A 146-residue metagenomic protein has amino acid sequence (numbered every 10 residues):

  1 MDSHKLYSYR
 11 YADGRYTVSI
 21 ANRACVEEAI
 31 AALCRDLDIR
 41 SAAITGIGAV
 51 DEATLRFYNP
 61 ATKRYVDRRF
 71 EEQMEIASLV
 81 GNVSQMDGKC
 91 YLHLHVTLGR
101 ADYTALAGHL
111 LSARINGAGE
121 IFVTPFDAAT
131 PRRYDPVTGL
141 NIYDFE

Functional and structural regions predicted by a protein language model:
M1-H93, T97-E146: N-terminal intrinsically disordered, cationic/polar leader segments that include organellar targeting peptides
